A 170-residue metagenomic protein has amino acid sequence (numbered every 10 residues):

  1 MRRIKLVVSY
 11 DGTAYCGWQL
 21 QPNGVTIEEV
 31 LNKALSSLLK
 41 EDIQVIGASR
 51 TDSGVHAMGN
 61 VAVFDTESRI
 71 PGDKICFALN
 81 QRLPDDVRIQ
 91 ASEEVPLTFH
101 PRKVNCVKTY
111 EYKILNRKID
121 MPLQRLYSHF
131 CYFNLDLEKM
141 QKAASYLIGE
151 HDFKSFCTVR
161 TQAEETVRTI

Functional and structural regions predicted by a protein language model:
M1-I170: Structured-RNA-binding interfaces characteristic of tRNA pseudouridine synthases
